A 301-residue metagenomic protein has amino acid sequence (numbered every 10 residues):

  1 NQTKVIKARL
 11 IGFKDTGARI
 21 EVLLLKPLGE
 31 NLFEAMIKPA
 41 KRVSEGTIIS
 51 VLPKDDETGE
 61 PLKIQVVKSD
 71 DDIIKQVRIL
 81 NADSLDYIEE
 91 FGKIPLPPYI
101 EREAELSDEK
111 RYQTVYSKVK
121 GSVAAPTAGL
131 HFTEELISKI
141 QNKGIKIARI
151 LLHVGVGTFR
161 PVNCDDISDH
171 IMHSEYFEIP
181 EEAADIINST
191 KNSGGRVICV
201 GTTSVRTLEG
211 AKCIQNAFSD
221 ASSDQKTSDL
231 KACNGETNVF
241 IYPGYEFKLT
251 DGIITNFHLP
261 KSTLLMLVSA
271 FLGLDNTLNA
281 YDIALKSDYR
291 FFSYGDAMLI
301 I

Functional and structural regions predicted by a protein language model:
Q2-I301: Surface-exposed, charge/polar-rich loops and edge strands
